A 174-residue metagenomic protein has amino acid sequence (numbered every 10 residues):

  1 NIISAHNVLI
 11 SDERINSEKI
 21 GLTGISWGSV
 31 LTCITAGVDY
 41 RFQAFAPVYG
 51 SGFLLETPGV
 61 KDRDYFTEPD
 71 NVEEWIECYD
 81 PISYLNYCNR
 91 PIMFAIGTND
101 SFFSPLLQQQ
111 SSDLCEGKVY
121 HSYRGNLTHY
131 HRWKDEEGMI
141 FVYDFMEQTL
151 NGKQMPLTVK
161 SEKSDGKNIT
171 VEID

Functional and structural regions predicted by a protein language model:
N1-E13, I76: Alpha/beta-hydrolase active-site loop
R14-S26: Alpha/beta-hydrolase fold nucleophile elbow
L22-G24, V48, A95: Short beta-strand immediately N-terminal to the catalytic nucleophile in serine-hydrolase-like folds
L31-E74, S122-N126, Y130-I140: Hydrolase active-site cap/lid region
D70-Y84: Active-site nucleophile elbow and catalytic-triad environment of alpha/beta-hydrolase enzymes
C88, F94-I96, D100: Short beta-strand/loop motif that positions the catalytic acidic residue of the alpha/beta-hydrolase fold
S101-L107: Conserved alpha/beta-hydrolase "acid-adjacent" motif
D144-D174: Surface beta-strand/loop "capping" patches
